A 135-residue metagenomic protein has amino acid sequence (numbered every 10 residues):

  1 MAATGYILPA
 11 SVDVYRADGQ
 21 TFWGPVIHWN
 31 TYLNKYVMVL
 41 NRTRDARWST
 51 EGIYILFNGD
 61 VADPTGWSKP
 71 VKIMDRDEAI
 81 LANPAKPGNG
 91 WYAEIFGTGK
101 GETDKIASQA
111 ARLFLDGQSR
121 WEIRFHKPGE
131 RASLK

Functional and structural regions predicted by a protein language model:
M1-K135: Carbohydrate-active catalytic/glycan-binding domains of CAZyme proteins, especially the secreted or lumenal ectodomains
